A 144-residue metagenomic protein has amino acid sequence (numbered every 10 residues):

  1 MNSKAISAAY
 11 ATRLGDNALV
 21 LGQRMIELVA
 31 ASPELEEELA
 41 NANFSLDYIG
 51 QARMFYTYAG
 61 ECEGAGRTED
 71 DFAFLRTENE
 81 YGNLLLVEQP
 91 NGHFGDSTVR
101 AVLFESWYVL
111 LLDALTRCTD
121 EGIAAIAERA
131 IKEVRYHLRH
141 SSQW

Functional and structural regions predicted by a protein language model:
M1-T12, L75-A101, C118: Acidic/His metal-coordination segments adjacent to aromatic residues that form catalytic metal sites in metalloenzymes
Y10-R13, N17, E61-A65: Alpha-helix capping/hinge segments and adjacent helical runs
N17-M25, Q51, F55, F104-L111 (+1 more regions): Amphipathic, well-ordered alpha-helical segments in soluble domains
L21-N43, Y108-I123: Helix-loop segments that flank and shape redox-cofactor active sites
V29, N41-A42, G50, M54-F55 (+2 more regions): Outer-membrane beta-barrel domain signature
S45-L75, S141-W144: Conserved alpha-helical segments that form or flank metal/cofactor-binding pockets of metalloenzymes
L86-H140: Internal, conserved structured core segments that host functional sites
